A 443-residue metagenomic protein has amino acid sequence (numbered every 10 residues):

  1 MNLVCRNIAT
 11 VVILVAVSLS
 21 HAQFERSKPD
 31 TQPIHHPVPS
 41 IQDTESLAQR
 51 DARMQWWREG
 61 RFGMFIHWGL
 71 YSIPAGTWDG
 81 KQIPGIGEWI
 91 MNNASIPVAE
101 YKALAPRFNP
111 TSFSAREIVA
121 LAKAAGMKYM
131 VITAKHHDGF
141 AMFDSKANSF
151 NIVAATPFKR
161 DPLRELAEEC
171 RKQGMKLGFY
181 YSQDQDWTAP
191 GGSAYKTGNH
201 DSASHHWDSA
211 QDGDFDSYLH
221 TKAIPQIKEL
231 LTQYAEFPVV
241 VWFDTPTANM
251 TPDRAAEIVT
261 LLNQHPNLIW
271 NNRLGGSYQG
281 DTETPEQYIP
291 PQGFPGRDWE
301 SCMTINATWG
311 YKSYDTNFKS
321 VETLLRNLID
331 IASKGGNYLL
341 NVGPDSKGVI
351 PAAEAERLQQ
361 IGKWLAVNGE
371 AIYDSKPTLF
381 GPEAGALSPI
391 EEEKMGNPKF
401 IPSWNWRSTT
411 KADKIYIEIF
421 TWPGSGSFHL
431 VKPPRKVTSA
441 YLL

Functional and structural regions predicted by a protein language model:
M1-A9: Bacterial N-terminal signal peptides that target proteins for export
C5, H21-Q23: Intrinsically disordered, low-complexity serine/threonine-rich segments
V11-L14, Y71: Alpha-helical and His/Cys-centered functional microenvironments
I13-H21: Hydrophobic h-region of N-terminal signal peptides that target proteins for export in Gram-negative bacteria
Q23-L443: Mature catalytic domains of secreted/periplasmic carbohydrate-active enzymes
